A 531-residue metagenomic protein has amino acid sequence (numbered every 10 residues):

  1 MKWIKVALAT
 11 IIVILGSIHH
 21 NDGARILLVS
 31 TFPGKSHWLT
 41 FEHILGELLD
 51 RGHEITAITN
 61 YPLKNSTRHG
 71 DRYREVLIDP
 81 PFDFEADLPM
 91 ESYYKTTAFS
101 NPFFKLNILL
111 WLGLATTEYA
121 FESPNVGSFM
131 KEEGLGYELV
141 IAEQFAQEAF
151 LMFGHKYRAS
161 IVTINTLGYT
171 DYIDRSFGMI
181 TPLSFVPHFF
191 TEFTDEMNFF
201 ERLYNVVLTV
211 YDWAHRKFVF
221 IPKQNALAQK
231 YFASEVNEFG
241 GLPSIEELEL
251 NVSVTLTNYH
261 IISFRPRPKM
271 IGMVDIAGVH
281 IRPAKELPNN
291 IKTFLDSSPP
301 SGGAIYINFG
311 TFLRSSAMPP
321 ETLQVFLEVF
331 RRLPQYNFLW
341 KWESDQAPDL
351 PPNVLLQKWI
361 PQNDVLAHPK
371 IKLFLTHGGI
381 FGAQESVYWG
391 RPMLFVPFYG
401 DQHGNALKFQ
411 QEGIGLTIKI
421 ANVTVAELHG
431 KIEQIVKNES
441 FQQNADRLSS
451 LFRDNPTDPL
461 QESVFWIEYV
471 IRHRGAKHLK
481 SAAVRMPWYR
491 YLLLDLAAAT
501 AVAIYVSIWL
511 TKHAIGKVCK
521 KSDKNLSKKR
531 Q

Functional and structural regions predicted by a protein language model:
W3-L8, V13-S92, T96-T97, K131-L135 (+12 more regions): Signal-peptide-cleavage-adjacent N-terminal segments of secreted and extracellular proteins
T40, L250-N251, R265-L350, I360: Conserved catalytic-core segment of nucleotide-activated headgroup transferases in glycan assembly
I44, A115-M197: Conserved nucleotide-sugar donor-interacting segment of glycosyltransferase catalytic cores, predominantly GT-B
R74-G136, T194, R202-Y204, F218: Phosphate/nucleotide-donor binding subsite
A142, K358-A406: A donor-sugar binding/catalytic signature common to diverse glycosyltransferases and related nucleotide-sugar
V162-P268: Active-site-proximal region of nucleotide-activated glycan assembly enzymes, centered on histidine/acidic-rich loops
F220, L248, V254, V425-Q531: C-terminal amphipathic helix plus adjacent low-complexity, charged tail appended to glycosyltransferase catalytic
G400-K431: Change "using UDP/GDP/dTDP sugars" to "using nucleotide sugars
